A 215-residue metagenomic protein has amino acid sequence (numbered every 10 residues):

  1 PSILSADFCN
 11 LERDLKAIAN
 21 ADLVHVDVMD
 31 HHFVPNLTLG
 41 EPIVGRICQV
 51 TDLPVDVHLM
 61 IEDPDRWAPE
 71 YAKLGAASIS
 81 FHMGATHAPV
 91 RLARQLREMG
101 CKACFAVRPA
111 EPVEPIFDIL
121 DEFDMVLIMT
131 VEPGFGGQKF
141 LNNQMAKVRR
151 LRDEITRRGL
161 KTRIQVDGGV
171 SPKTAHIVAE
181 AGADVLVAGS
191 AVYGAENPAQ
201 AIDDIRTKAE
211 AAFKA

Functional and structural regions predicted by a protein language model:
P1-S80, A85-A88, A103, I116-F123 (+6 more regions): Conserved N-terminal beta1-alpha1 strand-loop-helix module at the mouth
H25, Q165-V166: Generic enzyme active-site microenvironment
R97: Anion (oxyanion) recognition and catalysis
A106, L127-T130, Q165, L186-V187: Conserved beta-strand segments that form the floor/walls of ligand-binding pockets within enzyme and binding domains
A110-P112, S171: Short acidic loop-to-helix transition motifs that present clustered carboxylates
G169-A181: Acidic, divalent-metal-coordinating active-site segment for phosphoryl/phosphodiester hydrolysis, typified by short
